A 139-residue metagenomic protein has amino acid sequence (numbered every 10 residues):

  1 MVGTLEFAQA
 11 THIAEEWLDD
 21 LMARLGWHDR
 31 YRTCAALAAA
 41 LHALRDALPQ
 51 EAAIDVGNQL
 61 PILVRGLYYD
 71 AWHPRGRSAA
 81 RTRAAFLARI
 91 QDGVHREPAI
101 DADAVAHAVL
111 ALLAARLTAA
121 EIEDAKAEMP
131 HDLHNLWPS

Functional and structural regions predicted by a protein language model:
M1-D19, A23, S139: Intrinsic N-terminal pre-sequences and regulatory tails
V2-Q9, H28-R32, L63-G66, A106 (+2 more regions): Terminal domain-initiation and capping elements
E15, D19, C34-H42, G57: Short amphipathic alpha-helical segments
D19-M22, L41-R45, Q91, L110-A114: Amphipathic alpha-helical segments within well-ordered protein domains
W27-A38, R45-I54, E97-A108, A114-A127: Short, low-complexity cationic-aromatic patches
A47-A80, L117-S139: Extended intrinsically disordered, low-complexity coil regions enriched in Ser, Thr, Gly, Ala and often Pro
V64-L117: Short, solvent-exposed interaction modules
